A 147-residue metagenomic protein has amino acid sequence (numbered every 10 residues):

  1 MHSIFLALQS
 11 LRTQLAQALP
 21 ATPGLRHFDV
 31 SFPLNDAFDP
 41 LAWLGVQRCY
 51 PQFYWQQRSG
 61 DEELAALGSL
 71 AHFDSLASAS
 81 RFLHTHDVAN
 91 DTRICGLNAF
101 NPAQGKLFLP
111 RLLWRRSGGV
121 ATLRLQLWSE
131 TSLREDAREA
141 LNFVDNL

Functional and structural regions predicted by a protein language model:
M1-L147: Signature of the chorismate-utilizing enzyme
